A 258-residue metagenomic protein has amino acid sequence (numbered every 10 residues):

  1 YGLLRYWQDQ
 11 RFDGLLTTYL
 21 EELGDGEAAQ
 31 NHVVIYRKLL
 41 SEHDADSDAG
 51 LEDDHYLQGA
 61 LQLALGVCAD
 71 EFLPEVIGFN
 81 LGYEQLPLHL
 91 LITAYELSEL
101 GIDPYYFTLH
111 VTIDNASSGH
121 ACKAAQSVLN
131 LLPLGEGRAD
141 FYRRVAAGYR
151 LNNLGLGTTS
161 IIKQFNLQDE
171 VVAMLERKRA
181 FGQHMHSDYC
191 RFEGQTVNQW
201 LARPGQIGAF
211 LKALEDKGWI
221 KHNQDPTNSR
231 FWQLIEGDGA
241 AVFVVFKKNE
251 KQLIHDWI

Functional and structural regions predicted by a protein language model:
Y1-I258: Non-heme di-metal
